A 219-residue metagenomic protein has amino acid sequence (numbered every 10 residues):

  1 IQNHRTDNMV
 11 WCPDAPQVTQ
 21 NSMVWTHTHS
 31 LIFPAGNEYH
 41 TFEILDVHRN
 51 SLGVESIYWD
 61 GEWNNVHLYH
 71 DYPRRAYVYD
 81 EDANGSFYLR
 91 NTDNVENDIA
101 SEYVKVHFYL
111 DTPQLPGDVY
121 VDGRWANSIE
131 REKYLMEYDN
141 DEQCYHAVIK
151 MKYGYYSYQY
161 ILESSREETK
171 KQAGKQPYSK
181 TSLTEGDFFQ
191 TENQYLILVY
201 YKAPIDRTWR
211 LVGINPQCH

Functional and structural regions predicted by a protein language model:
I1-E81: Long, internal scaffold/assembly segments composed of regular secondary structure
Q2-W25, H107-Y153, S165-D206: Aromatic-rich carbohydrate-binding modules that target alpha-glucans
L31-F33, D98, I149-K150: A general structural signal for short secondary-structure junctions and capping/turn motifs
G36, A100-E102, D141, K152: Solvent-exposed loop and beta-edge segments used for protein-protein assembly and interaction
N65-L115, V212-H219: Basic K/R-rich, polyanion-interacting modules in nucleoproteins and related proteins
V199-H219: C-terminal engagement modules used by replication, chromatin/transcription, nuclear envelope/ESCRT, and ubiquitin
